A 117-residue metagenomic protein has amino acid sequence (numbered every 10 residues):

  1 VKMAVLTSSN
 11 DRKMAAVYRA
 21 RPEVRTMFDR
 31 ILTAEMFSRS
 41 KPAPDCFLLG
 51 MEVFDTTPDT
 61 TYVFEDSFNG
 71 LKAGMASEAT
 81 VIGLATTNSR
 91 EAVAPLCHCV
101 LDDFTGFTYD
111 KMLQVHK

Functional and structural regions predicted by a protein language model:
V1-K2, E78: Glycine-centered short loops/turns at secondary-structure junctions
A4, S8-S9: Structural signal for alpha-helical transmembrane segments and their flanking helix-loop junctions in multi-pass
N10-K117: Asp-based, Mg2+/Mn2+-dependent phosphohydrolase catalytic module
